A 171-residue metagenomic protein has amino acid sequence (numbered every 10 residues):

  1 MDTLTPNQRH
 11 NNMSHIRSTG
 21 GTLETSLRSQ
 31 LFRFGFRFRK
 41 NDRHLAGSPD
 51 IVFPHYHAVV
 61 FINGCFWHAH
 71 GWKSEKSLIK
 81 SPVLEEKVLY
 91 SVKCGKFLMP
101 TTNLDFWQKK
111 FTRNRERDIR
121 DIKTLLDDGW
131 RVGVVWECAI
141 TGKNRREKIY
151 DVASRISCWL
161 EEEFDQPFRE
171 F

Functional and structural regions predicted by a protein language model:
M1-V134, A139-F171: Nucleic-acid endo/exonuclease domains
